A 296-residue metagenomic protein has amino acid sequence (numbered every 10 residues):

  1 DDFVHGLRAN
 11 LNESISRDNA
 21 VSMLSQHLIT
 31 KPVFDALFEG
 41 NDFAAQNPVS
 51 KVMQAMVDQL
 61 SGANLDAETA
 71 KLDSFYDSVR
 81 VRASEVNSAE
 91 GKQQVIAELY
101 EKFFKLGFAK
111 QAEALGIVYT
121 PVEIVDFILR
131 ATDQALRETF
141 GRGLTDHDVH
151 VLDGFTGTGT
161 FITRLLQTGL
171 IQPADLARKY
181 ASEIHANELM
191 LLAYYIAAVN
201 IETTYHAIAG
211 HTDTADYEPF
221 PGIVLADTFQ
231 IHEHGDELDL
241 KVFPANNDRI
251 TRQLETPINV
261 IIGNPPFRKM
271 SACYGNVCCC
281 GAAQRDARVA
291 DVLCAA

Functional and structural regions predicted by a protein language model:
D1-H5, V118: Accessory N-terminal region flanking or inserted into the helicase ATPase core in nucleic-acid motor proteins
F3, E90-E98, T163, Q167-G169: Short N-terminal helix-initiation segments at or just after the protein's N-terminus
L7-V21, H27-A109: Long recognition/docking surfaces used for binding and targeting
F103-K105, A109-A296: SAM-dependent methyltransferase catalytic region
